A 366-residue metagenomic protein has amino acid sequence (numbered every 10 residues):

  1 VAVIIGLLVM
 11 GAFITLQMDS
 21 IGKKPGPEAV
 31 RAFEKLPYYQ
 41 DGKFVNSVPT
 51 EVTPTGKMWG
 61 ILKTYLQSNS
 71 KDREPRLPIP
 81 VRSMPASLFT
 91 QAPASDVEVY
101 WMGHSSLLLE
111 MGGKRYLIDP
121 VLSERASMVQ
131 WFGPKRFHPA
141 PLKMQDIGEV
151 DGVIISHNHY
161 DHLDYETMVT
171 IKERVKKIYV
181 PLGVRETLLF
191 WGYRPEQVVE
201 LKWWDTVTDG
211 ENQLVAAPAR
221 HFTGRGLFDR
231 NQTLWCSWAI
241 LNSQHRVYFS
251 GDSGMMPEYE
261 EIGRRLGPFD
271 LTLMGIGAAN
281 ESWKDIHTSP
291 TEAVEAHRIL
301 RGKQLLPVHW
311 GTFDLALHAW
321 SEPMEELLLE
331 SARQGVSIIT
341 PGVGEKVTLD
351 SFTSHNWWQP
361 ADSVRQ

Functional and structural regions predicted by a protein language model:
V1-G133, A140-M144, N242-G251, D270-G277 (+1 more regions): Metallo-beta-lactamase
A2, G6, G11-E28, A32-E34 (+5 more regions): Cap/insert and terminal regions of metallo-dependent hydrolase folds
K35, F132-Y179, G267-L273: Active-site metal-binding motif and surrounding structural segment of the metallo-beta-lactamase
R73-A94, P181-H245, E326-K346, D350-T353: Metallo-beta-lactamase
S106-E110, T208-F269, K284, T288-E292: Catalytic core of the metallo-beta-lactamase
L109, D119, H157, D164 (+6 more regions): Divalent metal-coordination and catalytic microenvironments
L122-P139, F222-D229, N280-I286, D314: Acidic/histidine-rich helix-loop elements that form or flank divalent-metal/phosphate-binding sites at the catalytic
D164-E173, L315-E325, D350-S351: Metal-dependent catalytic neighborhoods of phosphoester/phosphodiester hydrolases
